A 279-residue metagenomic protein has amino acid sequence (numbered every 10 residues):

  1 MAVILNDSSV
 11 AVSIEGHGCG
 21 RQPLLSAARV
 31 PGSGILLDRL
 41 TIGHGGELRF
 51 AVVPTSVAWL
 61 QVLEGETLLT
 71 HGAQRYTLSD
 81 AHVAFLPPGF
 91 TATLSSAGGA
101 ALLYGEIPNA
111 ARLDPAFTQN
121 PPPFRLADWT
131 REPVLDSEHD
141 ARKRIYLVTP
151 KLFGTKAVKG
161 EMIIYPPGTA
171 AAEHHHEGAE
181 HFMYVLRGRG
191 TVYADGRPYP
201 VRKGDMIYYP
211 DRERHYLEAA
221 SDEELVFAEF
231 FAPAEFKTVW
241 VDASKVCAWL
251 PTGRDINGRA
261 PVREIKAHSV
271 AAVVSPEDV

Functional and structural regions predicted by a protein language model:
M1-G34, R49, D80, G99-A157 (+2 more regions): A short, N-terminal "cap"/entry segment at the start of jelly-roll beta-barrel domains of the cupin/DSBH fold
R21-S26, L36-P54, V148-T149, E161-H176 (+1 more regions): Conserved short histidine dyad/triad with adjacent acidic residue
R39-I42, V52-L69, M162-P166, H175-A194 (+1 more regions): Short, conserved beta-strand element in jelly-roll/cupin
W59, G72-G89, G196-R212: Short acidic-glycine-tyrosine-enriched beta hairpin
E66, T91, R189-T191, P198 (+2 more regions): Structural motif
F85, G98-D114, Y208, D222-T238: A short hydrophobic beta-strand segment most commonly corresponding to one strand of the jelly-roll/cupin
P88-F90, S95, R212-E213, A232: Short, surface-exposed secondary-structure boundary micro-motifs
T93-A97, L217-S221: Asparagine-centered strand-capping/turn motif at beta-strand->loop junctions
